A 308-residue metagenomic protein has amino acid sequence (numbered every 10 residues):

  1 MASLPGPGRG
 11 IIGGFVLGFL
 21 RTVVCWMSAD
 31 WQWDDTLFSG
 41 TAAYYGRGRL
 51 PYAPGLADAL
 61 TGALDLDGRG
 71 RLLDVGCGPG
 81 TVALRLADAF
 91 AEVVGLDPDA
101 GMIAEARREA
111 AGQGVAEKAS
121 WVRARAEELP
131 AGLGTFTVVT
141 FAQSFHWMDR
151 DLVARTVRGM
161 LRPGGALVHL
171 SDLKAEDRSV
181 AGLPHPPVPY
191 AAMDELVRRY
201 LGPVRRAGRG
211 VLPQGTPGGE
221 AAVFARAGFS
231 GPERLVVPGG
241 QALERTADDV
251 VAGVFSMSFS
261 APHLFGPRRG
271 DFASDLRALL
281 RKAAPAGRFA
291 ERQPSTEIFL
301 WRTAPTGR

Functional and structural regions predicted by a protein language model:
M1-W26: N-terminal amphipathic/basic-hydrophobic helices that include classical n-h-c signal peptides and signal-anchor
L20-D67: Conserved class I S-adenosyl-L-methionine
R71-L73, P79-E128: Class I SAM-dependent methyltransferase SAM/SAH-binding core
P130-V138: A short acidic, Gly/Pro-enriched loop at the edge of an enzyme's catalytic core that lines a small-molecule cofactor
Q143: Short catalytic micro-motifs in class I SAM-dependent methyltransferases
M148-V157: A short, conserved alpha-helix within the catalytic core of class I
R158-Q241: Conserved catalytic/acceptor-binding region of the Class I
G215-R308: Conserved Class I S-adenosyl-L-methionine
